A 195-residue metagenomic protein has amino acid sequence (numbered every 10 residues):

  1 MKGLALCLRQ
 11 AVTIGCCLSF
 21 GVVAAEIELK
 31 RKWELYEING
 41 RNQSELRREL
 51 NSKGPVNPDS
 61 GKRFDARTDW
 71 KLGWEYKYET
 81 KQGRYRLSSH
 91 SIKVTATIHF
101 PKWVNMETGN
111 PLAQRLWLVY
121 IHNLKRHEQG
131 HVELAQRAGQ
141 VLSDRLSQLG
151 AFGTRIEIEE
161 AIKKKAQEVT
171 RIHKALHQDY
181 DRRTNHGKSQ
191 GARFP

Functional and structural regions predicted by a protein language model:
M1-V12: Bacterial N-terminal signal peptides that target proteins for export
S19-G21: N-terminal signal peptide c-region/cleavage motif recognized by signal peptidases
I27-T108, F152-P195: Metalloprotease/metallohydrolase-associated module, dominated by Zn2+-dependent proteases
T108-V119, A135-A166: Post-HEXXH active-site segment of zinc metalloproteases
N123-A135: Active-site recognition of the HExxH zinc-binding catalytic motif
